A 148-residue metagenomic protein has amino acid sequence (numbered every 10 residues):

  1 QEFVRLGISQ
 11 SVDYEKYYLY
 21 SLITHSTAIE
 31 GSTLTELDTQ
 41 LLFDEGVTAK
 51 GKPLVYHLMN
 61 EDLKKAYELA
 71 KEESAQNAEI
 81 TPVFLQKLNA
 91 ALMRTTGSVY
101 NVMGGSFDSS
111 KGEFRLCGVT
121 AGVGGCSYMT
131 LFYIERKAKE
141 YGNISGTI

Functional and structural regions predicted by a protein language model:
Q1-I148: FIC/Doc superfamily catalytic core
